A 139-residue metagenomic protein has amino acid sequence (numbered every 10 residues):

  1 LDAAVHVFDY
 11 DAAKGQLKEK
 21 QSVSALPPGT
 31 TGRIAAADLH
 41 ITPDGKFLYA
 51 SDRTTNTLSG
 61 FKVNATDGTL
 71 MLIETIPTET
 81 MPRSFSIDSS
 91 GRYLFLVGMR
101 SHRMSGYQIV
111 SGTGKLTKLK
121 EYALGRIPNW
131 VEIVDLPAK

Functional and structural regions predicted by a protein language model:
L1-D2, Y10, D44, R53 (+2 more regions): Short loop/turn segments immediately following the C-termini of beta-strands
L1-L26: Acidic, glycine-rich loop-and-beta core segments that form the ion-binding/anion-interacting portion of active sites
D2-A4, T55-T57, R100-R103, A138: Short glycine/acidic-enriched loop and turn motifs that connect beta-strands
F8-Q16, F61-G68, Y107-G114: Short loop/turn segments immediately following beta-strands, especially the blade-tip and inter-blade linker loops
L17-A25, L70-P77, L116-L124: Beta-propeller fold detector
L26-G45, T78-Y93, Y122-A138: Beta-rich, blade/repeat-based domains predominating in secreted/periplasmic proteins but also intracellular
M99-V110, T117-K139: Blade-level signature of beta-propeller repeat domains, shared across WD40, Kelch, NHL, RCC1 and BNR/Asp-box propellers
